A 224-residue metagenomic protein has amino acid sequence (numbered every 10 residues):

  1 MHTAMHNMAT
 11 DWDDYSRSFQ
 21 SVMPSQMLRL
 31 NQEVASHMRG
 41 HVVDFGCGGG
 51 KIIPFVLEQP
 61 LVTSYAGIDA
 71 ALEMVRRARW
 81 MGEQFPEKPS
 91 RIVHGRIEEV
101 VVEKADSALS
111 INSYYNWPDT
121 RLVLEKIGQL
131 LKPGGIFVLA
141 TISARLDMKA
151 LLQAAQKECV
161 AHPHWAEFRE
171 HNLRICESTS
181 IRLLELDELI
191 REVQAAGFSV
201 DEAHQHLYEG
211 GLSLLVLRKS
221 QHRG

Functional and structural regions predicted by a protein language model:
M1-M38, K51-F55, R145: Conserved class I S-adenosyl-L-methionine
G40-G48: Conserved class I S-adenosyl-L-methionine
G49-E99: Class I SAM-dependent methyltransferase SAM/SAH-binding core
E98-A108: A short acidic, Gly/Pro-enriched loop at the edge of an enzyme's catalytic core that lines a small-molecule cofactor
S107-T120: A short SAM/SAH-binding and catalytic strip from SAM-dependent methyltransferases
R121-P133: A short glycine-rich, Lys/Arg-flanked "PGG" loop and its adjoining helix->strand segment in the class I
V138-W165: Conserved class I S-adenosyl-L-methionine
S180-A196: Short alpha-helix
